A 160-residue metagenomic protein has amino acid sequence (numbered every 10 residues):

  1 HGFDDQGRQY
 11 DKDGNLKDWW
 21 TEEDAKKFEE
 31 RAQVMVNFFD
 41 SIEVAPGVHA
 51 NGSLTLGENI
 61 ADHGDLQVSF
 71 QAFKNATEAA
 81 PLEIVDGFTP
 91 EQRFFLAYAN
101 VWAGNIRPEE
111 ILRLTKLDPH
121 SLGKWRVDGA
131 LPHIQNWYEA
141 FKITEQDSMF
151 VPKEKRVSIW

Functional and structural regions predicted by a protein language model:
H1-W160: Zinc-dependent metallohydrolase catalytic domains
